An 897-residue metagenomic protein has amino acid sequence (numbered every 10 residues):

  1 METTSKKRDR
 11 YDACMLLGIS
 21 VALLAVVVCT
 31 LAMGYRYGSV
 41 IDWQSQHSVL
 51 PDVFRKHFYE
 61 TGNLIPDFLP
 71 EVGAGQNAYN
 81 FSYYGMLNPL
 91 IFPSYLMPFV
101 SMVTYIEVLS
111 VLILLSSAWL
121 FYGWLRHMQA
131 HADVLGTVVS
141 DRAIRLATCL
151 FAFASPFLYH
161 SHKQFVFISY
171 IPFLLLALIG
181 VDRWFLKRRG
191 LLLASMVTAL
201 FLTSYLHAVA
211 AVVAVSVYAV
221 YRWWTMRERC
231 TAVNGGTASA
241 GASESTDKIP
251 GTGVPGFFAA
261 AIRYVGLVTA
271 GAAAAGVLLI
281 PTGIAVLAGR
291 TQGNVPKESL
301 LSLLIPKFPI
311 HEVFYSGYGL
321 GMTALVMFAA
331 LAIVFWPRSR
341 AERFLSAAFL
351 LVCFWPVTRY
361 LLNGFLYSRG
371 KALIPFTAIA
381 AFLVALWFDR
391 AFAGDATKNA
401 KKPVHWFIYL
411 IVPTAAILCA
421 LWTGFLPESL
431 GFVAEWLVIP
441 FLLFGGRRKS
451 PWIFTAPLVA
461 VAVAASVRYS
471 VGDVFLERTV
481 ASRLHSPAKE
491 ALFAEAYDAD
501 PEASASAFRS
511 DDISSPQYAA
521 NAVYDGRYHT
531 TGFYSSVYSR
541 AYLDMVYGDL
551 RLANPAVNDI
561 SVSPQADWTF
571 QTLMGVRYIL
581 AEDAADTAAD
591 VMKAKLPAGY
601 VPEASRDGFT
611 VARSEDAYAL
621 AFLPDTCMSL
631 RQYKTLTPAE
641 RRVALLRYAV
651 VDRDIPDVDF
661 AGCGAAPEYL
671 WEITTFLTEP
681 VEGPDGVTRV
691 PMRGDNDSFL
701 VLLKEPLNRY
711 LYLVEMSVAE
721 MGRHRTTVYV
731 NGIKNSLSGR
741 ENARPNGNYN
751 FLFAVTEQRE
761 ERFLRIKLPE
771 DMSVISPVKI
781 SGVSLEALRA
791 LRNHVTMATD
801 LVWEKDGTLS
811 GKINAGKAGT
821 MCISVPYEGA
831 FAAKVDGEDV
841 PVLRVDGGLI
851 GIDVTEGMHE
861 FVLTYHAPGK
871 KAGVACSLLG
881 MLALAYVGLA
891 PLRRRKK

Functional and structural regions predicted by a protein language model:
M1-A32, R263, G445-L458, L882-K897: Start-transfer (signal-anchor) and selected internal transmembrane alpha helices of multi-pass inner/ER membrane
E2-K7, L50-P51, A665-K897: Active-site-proximal, structured, solvent-exposed surfaces of multi-pass membrane proteins that position macromolecular
I19-L23, V111-M128, G136, S140-T225 (+4 more regions): Membrane-embedded helix bundles of polyisoprenyl
L23-S117, C149-I171, A275, L287-T291 (+3 more regions): Membrane-interface coil-to-helix junctions
V53-K56, P89, A242, A260-I374 (+1 more regions): Periplasmic/ER-lumenal interhelical loops and adjacent helix-loop junctions in multi-pass membrane proteins
A74, N80-Y83, A460-A481, D498-M574 (+5 more regions): Extracytoplasmic/lumenal acceptor-recognition loop(s) of multi-pass membrane glycoenzymes
R188, H207, A341-A488, E856-K897: Contiguous transmembrane helix-bundle modules in multi-pass membrane proteins
A211-T269, V438-F444: Perimembrane helix-loop-helix junctions
